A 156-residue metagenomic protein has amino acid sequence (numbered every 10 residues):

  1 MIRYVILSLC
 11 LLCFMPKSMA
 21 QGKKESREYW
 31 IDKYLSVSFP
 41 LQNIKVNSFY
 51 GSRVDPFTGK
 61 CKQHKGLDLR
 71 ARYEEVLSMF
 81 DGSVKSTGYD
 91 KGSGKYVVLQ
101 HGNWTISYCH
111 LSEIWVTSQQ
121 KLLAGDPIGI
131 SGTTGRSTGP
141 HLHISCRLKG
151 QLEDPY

Functional and structural regions predicted by a protein language model:
I2-V5, M19-Q21: Catalytic-site microenvironment of enzymes that process N-acetyl-hexosamine-containing cell-wall polysaccharides
Y4-C13: Sec-dependent N-terminal signal peptides
P16-K17, K149: Membrane-interface motif at the C-terminal end of an N-terminal transmembrane signal
S18-K95, A124, E153: Surface-exposed, glycine-biased beta-strand/turn segments
V46, L67, K95-H101, Q120-Y156: Conserved, short, structured surface segments that act as functional micro-motifs
F49, T87-G88, I114, S131-T134: Residue-level recognition of beta-strand microenvironments
L77, T87, H101-G125, K149: Short histidine-centered loop motifs in beta-beta connectors
